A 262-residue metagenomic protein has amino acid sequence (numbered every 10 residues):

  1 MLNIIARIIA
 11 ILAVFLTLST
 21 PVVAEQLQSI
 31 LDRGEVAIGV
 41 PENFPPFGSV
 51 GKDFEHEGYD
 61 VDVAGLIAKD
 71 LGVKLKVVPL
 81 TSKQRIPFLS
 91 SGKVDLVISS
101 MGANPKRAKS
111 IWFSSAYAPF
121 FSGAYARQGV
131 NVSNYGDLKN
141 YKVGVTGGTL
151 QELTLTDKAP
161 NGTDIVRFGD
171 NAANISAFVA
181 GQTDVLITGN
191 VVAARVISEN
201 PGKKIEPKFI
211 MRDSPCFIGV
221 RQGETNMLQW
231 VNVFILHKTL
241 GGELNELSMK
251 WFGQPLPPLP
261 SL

Functional and structural regions predicted by a protein language model:
T20-A24: Sec/Tat signal peptide C-region and signal peptidase I cleavage site
E25, L150-R167, K204-P207, L236-L262: Ligand-binding clefts/hinges and TM-proximal coupling segments of bilobed small-molecule sensing domains
E25-S100: Extracytoplasmic small-molecule ligand-binding "clamshell" domains of the periplasmic binding protein/Venus flytrap
V36-A37, G72-K74, S91-S99, K142 (+3 more regions): Alpha-to-beta junction loops
E42, A118-A126, A194-L236, Q254-L262: Periplasmic-binding protein-like
V61, K76-P87, V166-A180, R212-S214: Short helix-initiation/N-cap motifs at beta->coil->alpha
Q84-P87, M101-K109, T154-D157, V179 (+1 more regions): A ligand-binding cleft/hinge motif common to bilobed small-molecule-binding domains
A126-V143: Flexible hinge/capping segments at coil-to-helix
